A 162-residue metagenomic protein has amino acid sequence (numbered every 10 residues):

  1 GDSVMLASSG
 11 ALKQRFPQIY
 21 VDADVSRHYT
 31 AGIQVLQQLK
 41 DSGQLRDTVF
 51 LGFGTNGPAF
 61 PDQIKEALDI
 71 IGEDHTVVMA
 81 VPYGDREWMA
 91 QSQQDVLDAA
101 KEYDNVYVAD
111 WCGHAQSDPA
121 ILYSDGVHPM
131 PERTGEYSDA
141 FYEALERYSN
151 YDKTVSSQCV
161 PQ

Functional and structural regions predicted by a protein language model:
G1-Q63, G84-Q91: Conserved SGNH/GDSL esterase-like catalytic core that processes O-acyl groups on lipids and polysaccharides
S9, I64-D69, Q93-D98: Short amphipathic alpha-helical segments and helix-helix/interface helices
L12-K13, I71, A100-K101: A generic structural signal for well-ordered alpha-helical segments
Q14-R15, A67, Y123, E143: Alpha-helix termini
P17-I19, Q44-V49, G72-V78, Y103-Y107: Loop/turn elements at helix/coil->beta-strand transitions in domains of secreted/extracellular proteins
D22-D24, A80, A109-H114: Conserved beta-strand termini and adjacent loop/short-helix elements that scaffold enzyme active sites in alpha/beta
L68-Q94: Active-site segments of SGNH/GDSL-like serine hydrolases that catalyze O-acetyl group transfer/hydrolysis on lipids
A90-Q162: Catalytic His-Asp segment of secreted/periplasmic serine-dependent ester chemistry enzymes
